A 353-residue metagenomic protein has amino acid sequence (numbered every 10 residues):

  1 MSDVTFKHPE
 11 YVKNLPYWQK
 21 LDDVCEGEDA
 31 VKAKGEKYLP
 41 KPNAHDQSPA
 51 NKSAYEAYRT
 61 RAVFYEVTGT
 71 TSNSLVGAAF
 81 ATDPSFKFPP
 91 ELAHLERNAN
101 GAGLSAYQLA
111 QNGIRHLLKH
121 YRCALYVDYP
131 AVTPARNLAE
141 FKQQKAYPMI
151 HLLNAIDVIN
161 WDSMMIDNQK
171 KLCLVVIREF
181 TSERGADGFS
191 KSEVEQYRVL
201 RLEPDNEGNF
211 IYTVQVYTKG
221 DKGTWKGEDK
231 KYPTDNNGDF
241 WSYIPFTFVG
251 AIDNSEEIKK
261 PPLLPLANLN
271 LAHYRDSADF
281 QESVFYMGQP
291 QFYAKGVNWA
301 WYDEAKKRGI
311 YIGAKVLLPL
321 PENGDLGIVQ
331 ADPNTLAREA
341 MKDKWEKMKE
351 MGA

Functional and structural regions predicted by a protein language model:
M1-N43, Y212-S255: N-terminal start-of-domain structural block
M1-V158: Extended, helix-rich architectural segments
C25, A33, V67, L75 (+12 more regions): Intrinsically disordered, low-complexity segments enriched in small/polar residues
A102-S105, M164, N168, P261: Alpha-helix capping and helix-coil boundary motifs
G113-L117, D128, S163-I166, V199-N206 (+4 more regions): Short linear motifs in intrinsically disordered
L118-N254: Extended, regular secondary-structure scaffolds
K226-A353: Extended, charged amphipathic alpha-helical segments
